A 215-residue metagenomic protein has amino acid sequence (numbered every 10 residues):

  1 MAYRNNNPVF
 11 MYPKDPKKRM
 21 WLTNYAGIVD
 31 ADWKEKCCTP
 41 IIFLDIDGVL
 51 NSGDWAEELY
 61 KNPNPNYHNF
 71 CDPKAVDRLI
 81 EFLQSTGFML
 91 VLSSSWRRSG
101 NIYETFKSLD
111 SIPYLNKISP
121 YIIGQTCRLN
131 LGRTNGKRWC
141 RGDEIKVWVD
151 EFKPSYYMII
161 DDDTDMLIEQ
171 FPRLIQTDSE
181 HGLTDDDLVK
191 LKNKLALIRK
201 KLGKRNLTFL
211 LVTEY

Functional and structural regions predicted by a protein language model:
M1-L44: Non-catalytic pre-domain segments flanking phosphatase-related domains
A2-Y3, Y12, K18-N24, L50-G53 (+1 more regions): Noncatalytic, typically N-terminal accessory segments of nucleic acid-processing enzymes and closely related
D30-S85: Active-site neighborhood of HAD-like aspartate-dependent phosphohydrolases
I41, M89, Y156-M158: Structural motif
L44, S93-S99, I160-D162: Short His-Asn-centered micro-motif
N69-F70, R98-N101, R133-G136: Acidic-and-aromatic substrate-binding clefts and catalytic sites of carbohydrate-active enzymes
L83-F106: Substrate-recognition element of Asp-dependent hydrolases with the DxDx(T/V) motif
F106-Y215: C-terminal cap/substrate-recognition subdomain and adjoining C-terminal extension of metal-dependent phosphatase-like
